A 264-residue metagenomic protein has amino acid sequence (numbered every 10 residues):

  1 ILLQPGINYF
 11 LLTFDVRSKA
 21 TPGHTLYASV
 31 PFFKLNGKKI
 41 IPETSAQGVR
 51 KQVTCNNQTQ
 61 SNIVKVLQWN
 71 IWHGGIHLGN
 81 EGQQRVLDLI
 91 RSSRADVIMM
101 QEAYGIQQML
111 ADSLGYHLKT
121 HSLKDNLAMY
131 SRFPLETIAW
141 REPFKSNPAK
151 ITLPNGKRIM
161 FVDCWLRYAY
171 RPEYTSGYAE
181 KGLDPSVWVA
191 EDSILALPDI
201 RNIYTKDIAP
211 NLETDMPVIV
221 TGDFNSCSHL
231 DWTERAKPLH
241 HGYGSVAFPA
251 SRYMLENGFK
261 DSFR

Functional and structural regions predicted by a protein language model:
I1-Q58: Exposed, polar/acidic Ser/Thr-rich sequence context and nearby capping/turn residues that mark flexible linkers
A20-P22, Q107-L110, Y170, S228-L230: Extracytoplasmic/secreted cell-surface and envelope-processing proteins
N56-D88, S131-R264: Active-site regions of metal-assisted phosphoester/phosphodiester hydrolases, unifying DNase/endonuclease modules
V64-L78, Q108-L118, S122-K124: Internal alpha/beta domain cores that form substrate/cofactor-binding pockets in large enzymes and binding proteins
V86-M100: Proline-aspartate-enriched helix->loop->beta-strand connector
R94, L114-L118, P134, G258: Glycine-centered loop/turn motif at secondary-structure junctions
Y104-Q107, L127, D223-C227: Acidic helix-start/capping segments at beta-turn-to-alpha-helix junctions
L118-T137: Mid-chain, structured segments of secreted extracytoplasmic proteins
